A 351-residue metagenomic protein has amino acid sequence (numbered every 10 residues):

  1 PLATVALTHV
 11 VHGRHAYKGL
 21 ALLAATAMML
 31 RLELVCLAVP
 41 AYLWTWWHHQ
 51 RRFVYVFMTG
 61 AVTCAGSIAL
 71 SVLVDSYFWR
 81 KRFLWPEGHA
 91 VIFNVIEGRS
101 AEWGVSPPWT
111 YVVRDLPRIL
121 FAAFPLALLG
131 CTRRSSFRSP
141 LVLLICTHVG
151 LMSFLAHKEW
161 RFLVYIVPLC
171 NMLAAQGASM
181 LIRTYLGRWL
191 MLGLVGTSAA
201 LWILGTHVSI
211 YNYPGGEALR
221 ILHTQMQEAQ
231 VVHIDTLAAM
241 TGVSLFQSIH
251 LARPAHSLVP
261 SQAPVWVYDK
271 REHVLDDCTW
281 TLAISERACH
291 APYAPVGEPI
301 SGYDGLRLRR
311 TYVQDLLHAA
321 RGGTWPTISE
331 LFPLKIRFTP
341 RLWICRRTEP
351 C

Functional and structural regions predicted by a protein language model:
L2-L7, L37, P117-P125, V164-A174: Hydrophobic core segments of transmembrane alpha-helices in multi-pass, intramembrane catalytic enzymes
A6-A24, V35-I68, L128, T132-R133 (+1 more regions): Perimembrane helix-loop-helix junctions
V10-R14, A25-E33, A65, A69 (+5 more regions): Transmembrane helix irregularities
R31, R82-F83, W103-Y111, L143 (+2 more regions): Membrane-interface catalytic loops of GT-C/OST-like multi-pass glycosylation enzymes that act
R52-A61, V72-T110, A218: Extracytoplasmic catalytic-loop and juxtamembrane helix elements of membrane-embedded, polyprenol/dolichol-linked
A61-A69, R134, R138-H148, M172 (+1 more regions): Signature aromatic-anchored transmembrane alpha helix within multi-pass, membrane-resident enzymes that catalyze glycan
S76, Y185-I344, E349-P350: Catalytic lumenal/periplasmic loop and adjoining terminal transmembrane helix of membrane glycan-assembly enzymes
R114-R138: Hydrophobic, aromatic-rich transmembrane alpha-helices and their immediate juxtamembrane boundary segments
